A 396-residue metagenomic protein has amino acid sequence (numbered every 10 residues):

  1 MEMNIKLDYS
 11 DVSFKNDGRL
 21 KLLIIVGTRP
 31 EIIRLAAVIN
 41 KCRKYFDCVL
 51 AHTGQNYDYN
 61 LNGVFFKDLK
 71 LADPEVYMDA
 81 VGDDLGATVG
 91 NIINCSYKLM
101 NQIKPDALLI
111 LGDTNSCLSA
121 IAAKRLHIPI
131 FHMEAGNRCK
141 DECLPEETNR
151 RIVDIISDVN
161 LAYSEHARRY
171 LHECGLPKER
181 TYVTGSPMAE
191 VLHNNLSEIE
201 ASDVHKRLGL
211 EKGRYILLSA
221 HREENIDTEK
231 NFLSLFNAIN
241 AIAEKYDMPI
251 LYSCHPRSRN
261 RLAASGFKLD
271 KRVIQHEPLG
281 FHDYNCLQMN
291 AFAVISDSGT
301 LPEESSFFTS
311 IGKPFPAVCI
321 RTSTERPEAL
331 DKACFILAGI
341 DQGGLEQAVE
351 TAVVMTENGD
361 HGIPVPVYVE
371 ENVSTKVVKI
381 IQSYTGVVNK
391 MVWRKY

Functional and structural regions predicted by a protein language model:
E2-M248, S258-Y396: Nucleotide-activated sugar donor-binding and catalytic core shared by glycosyltransferases and related lipid-linked
